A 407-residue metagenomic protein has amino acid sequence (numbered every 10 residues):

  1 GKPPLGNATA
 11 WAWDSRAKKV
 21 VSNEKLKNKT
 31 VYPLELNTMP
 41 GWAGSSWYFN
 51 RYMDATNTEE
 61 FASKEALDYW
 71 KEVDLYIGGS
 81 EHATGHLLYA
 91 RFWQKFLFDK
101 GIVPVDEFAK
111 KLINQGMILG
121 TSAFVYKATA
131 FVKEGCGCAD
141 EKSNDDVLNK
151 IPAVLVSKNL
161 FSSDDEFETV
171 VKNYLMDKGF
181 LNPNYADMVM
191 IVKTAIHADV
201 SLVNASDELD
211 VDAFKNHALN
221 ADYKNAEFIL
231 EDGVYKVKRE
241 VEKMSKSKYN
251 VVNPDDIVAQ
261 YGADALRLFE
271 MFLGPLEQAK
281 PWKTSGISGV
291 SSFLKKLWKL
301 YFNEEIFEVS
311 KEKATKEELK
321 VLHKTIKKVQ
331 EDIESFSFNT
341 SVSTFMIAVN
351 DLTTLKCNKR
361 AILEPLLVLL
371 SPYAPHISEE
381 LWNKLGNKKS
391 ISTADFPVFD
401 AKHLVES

Functional and structural regions predicted by a protein language model:
G1-F302, F307, K320-N350, A361-V368: Structured secondary-structure scaffolds
G6-A8, D14, L369, Y373-S407: NTP-handling and nucleic-acid-processing catalytic cores
I229-K238, F307-L322, K389-S407: Generic long, charged, amphipathic alpha-helical segments
K280-S288, F336, N350, T354 (+2 more regions): C-terminal low-complexity, glycine/proline- and small-hydrophobic-enriched intrinsically disordered tails that act as
N303-E305, K311-E318, L352-K359, L385-K388: Solvent-exposed, well-ordered amphipathic alpha-helical segments that flank/support binding or catalytic loops
K356-E364, S371-A374: Amphipathic alpha-helical substructures
